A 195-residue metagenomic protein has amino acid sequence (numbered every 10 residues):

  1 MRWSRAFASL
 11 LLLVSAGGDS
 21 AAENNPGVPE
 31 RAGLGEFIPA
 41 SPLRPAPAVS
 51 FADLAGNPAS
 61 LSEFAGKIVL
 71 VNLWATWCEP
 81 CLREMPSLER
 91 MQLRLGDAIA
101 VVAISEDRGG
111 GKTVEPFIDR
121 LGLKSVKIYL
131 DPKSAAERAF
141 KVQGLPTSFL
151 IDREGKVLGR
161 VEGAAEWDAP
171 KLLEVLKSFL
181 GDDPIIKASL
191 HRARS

Functional and structural regions predicted by a protein language model:
M1-F7: Bacterial N-terminal signal peptides that target proteins for export
F7-S15: Bacterial N-terminal signal peptides
S20-A48, I186-R194: N-proximal helix/coil linker or "cap" segments that precede and/or mark the start of modular domains
P39-L43, A48-V69: A short beta-strand-turn-helix
A65, L73-R90: Conserved redox-active cysteine motifs that mediate thiol-disulfide chemistry, especially di-cysteine Cys-X(1-2)-Cys
I68-V69, I99, K156: Alpha/beta-hydrolase fold active-site loops
L82-L121, P132-A139, S189, S195: Structural microenvironment flanking redox-active thiols in thiol-disulfide oxidoreductases
I118-S125, D131-G181: Thiol/disulfide oxidoreductase modules built on the thioredoxin-like
